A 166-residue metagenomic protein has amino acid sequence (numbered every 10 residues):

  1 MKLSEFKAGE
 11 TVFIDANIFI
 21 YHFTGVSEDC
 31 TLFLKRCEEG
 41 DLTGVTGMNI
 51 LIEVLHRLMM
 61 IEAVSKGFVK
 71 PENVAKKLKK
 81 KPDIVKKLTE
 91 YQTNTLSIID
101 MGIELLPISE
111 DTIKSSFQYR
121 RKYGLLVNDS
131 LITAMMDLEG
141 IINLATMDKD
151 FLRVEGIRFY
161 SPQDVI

Functional and structural regions predicted by a protein language model:
M1-K7, T11, T133-A134, L138-I166: Acidic, PIN/NYN-like endoribonuclease modules and their adjacent C-terminal/linker elements
M1-N49, R57-N73, I166: Short, well-structured N-terminal submotif of metal-dependent ribonuclease cores
L3, L96-N143: Active-site neighborhoods of divalent-metal-dependent phosphate/nucleic-acid chemistry enzymes
I14, V45-T46, P107, V127 (+1 more regions): Short beta-strand scaffold positions
I18-F19, I50, T112, L131-I132 (+1 more regions): Alpha-helix capping/helix-boundary segments
M60-T93: Helix-adjacent hinge/juxtasegments
L88, T95-S97, E104-L105, G124 (+2 more regions): Internal alpha/beta domain cores that form substrate/cofactor-binding pockets in large enzymes and binding proteins
